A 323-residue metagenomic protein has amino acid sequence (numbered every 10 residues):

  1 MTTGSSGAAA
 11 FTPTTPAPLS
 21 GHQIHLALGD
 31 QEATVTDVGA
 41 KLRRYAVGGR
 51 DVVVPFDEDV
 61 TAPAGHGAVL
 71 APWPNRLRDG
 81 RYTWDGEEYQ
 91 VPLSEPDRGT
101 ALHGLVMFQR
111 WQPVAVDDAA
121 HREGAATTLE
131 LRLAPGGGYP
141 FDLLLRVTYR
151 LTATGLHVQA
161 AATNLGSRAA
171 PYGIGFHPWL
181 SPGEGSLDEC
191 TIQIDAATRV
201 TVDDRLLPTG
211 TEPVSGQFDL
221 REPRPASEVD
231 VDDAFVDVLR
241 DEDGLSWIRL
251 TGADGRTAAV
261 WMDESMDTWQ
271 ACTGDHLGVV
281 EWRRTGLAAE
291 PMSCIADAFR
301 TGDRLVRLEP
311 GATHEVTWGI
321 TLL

Functional and structural regions predicted by a protein language model:
M1-G29: Short, Gly/Pro- and small/polar-rich lid/capping loops
G4, L93-A153: Extended, loop-rich substrate-binding clefts of extracytoplasmic carbohydrate-active enzymes
S6-A10, V91, P96, A169 (+1 more regions): Active-site/ligand-binding surface loops and adjacent short beta/alpha elements that line catalytic pockets across
Q31, T100-V114, E228-T301: Acidic/His-leaning functional-site neighborhoods
E32-Q90, S94: Acidic-aromatic substrate-binding/catalytic surfaces of carbohydrate-active enzymes
A33, L133-G183: Acidic, contiguous internal or C-terminal segments within carbohydrate-active enzymes that form a structured patch used
Y82-Q90, A160, R307-L323: Short Pro-Gly-centered flexible turn/kink motifs
R146-T148, D303-L308: Beta-strand-rich interaction surfaces with strong enrichment in secreted/lumenal proteins
